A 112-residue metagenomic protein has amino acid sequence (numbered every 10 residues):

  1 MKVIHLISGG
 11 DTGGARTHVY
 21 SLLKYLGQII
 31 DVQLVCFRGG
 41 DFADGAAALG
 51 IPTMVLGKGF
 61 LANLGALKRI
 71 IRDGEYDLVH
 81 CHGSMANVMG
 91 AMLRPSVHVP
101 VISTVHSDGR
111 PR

Functional and structural regions predicted by a protein language model:
M1-R112: Membrane-interface segments of envelope glycosyltransferases acting on lipid-linked substrates or membrane lipids
